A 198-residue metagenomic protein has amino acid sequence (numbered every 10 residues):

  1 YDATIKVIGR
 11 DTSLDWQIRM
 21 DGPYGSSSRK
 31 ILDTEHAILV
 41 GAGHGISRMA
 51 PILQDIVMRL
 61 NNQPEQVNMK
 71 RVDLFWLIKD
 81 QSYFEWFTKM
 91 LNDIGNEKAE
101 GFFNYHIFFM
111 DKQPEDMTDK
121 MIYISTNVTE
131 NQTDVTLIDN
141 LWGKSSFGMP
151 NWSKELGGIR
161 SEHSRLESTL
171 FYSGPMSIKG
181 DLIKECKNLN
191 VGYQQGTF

Functional and structural regions predicted by a protein language model:
D2-K30, V67-F198: Reductase modules of NAD(P)H-dependent flavoproteins
K30, A37, N61-N62: An exposure/low-complexity boundary signal
D33-E35, M49: Peripheral, non-transmembrane regulatory/ligand-interaction domains of membrane transport proteins
E35, Q54-M58, K187: Alpha-helix termini
E35-A42: Beta1/beta-strand and adjacent pyrophosphate-binding region of the FAD-binding site in flavoprotein oxidoreductases
A42-G43, P175: A short acidic Gly-Thr/Ser loop motif
G45-I46, R71: Domain-wide signal for the mature, well-folded portions of proteins, strongly enriched in nucleus-encoded organellar
I46-E65, K89-M90: Histidine-anchored nucleotide/phosphate-binding helix
